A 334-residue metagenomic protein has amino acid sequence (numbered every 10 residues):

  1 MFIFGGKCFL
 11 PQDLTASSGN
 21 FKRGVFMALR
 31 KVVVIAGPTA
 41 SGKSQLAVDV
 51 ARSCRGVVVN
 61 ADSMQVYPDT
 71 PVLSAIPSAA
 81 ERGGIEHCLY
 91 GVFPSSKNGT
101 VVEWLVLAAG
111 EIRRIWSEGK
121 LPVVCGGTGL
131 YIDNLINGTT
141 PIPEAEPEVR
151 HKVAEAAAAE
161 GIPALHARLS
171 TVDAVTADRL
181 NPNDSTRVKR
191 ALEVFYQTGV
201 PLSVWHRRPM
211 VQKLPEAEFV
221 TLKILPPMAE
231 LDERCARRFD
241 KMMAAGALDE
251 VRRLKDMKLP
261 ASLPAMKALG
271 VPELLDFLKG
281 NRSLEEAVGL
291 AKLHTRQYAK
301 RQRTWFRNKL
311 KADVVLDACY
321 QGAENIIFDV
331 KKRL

Functional and structural regions predicted by a protein language model:
F2-F4, F9, L14, G19-L334: Phosphate/pyrophosphate-binding catalytic cores of soluble transferases and nucleic-acid-acting enzymes
